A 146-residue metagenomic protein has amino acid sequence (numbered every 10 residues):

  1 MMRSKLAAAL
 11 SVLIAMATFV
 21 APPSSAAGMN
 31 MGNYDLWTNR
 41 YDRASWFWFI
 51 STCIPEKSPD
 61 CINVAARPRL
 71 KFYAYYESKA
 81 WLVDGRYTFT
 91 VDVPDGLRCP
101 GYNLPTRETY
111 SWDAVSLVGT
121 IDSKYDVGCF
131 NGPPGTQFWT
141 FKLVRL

Functional and structural regions predicted by a protein language model:
M1-A26: Secretory targeting and sorting signals
V20, A44-F47, P55, V93 (+1 more regions): Processing junctions and N-termini across compartments
V20-P23, Y34-W37, Y76: Intrinsically disordered, low-complexity boundary segments flanking structured domains
A27-W46, G119-D122, F141-R145: Tryptophan-anchored aromatic micro-motifs
D35-A74: Short, surface-exposed binding/anchoring microloops in extracellular/periplasmic proteins
D60-N63, Y76-L146: Beta-sheet ligand-binding and adhesion/scaffold domains
